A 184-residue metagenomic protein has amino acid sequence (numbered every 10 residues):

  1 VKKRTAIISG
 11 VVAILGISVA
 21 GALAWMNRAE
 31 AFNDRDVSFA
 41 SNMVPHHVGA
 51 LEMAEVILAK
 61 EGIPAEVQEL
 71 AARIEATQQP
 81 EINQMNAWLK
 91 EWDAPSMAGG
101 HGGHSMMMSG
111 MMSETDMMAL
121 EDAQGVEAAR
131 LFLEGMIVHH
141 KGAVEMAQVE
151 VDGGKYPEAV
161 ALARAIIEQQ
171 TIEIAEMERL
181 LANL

Functional and structural regions predicted by a protein language model:
K2-L184: All-alpha RGS (Regulator of G-protein Signaling) helical domain and cognate RGS-like helical scaffolds
